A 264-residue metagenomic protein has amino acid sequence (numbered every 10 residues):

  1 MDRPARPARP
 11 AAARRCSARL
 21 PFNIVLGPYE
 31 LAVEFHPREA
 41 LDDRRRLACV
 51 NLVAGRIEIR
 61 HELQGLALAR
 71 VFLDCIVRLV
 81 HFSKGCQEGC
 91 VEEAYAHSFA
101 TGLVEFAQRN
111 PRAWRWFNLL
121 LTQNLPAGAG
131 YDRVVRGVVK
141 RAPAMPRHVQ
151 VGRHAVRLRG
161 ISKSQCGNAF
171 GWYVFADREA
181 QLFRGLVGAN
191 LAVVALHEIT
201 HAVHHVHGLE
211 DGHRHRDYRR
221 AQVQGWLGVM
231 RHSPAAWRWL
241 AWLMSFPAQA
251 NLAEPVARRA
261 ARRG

Functional and structural regions predicted by a protein language model:
D2-L66, S83-N190, V206-G264: Metalloprotease/metallohydrolase-associated module, dominated by Zn2+-dependent proteases
R70-F82, V193-H205: Active-site recognition of the HExxH zinc-binding catalytic motif
